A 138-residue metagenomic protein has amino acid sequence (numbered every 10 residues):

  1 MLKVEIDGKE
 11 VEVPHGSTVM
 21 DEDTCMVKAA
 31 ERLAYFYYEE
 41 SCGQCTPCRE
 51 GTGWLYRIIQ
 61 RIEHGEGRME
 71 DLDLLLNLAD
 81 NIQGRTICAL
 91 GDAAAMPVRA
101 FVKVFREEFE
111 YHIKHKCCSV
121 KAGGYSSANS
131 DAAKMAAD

Functional and structural regions predicted by a protein language model:
M1-E12: Eukaryote-biased recognition of intrinsically disordered, low-complexity regulatory segments
S17-D138: Redox cofactor-anchoring modules in respiratory/redox and cofactor-processing assemblies
